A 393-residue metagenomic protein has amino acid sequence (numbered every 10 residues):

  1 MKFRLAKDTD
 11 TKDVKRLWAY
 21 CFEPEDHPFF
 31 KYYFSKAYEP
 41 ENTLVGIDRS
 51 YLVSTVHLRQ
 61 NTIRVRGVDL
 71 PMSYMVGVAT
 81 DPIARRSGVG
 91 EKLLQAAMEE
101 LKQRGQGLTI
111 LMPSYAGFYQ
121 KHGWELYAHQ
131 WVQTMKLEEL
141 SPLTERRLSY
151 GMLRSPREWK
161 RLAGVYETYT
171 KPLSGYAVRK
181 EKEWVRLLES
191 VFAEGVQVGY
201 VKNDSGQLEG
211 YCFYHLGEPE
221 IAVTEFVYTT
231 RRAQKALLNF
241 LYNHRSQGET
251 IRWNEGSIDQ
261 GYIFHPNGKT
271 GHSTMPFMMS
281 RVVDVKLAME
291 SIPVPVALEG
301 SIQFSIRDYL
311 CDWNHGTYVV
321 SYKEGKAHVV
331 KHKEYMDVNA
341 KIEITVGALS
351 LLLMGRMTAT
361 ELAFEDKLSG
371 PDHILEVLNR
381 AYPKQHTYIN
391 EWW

Functional and structural regions predicted by a protein language model:
M1-Q60, G67-Y74, L140-E183, G217-I221: Short amphipathic alpha-helix that is part of the acyltransferase structural core
A6, V78-T80, F226: Hydrophobic adenine-recognition pocket in adenosine-nucleotide-binding enzymes
K12, S149-W393: Intrinsically disordered, low-complexity, positively biased terminal segments
I63, M112, E125-P142: Conserved catalytic-core motifs of GNAT/GCN5-like acyltransferases
G77-T80, R86-E99, R231-Y242: Conserved acetyl-CoA-binding loop-helix of GNAT-fold acetyltransferases
Q103-G107, P113-W131, A236, I258-T274: Conserved active-site alpha-helix within GNAT-family acetyltransferase domains
